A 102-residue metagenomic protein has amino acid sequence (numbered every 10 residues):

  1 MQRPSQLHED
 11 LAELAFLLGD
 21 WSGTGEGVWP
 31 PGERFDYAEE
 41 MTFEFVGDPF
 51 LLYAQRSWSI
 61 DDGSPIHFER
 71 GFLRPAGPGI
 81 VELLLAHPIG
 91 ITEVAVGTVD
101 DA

Functional and structural regions predicted by a protein language model:
M1-F50, W58-P65: Amphipathic/hydrophobic helical signal segments and adjacent flexible N-terminal regions that mediate secretion
G23, L51-Q55, V81-L85, A102: Short hydrophobic/aromatic-rich beta-strand segments that constitute the beta-sheet cores of beta-sandwich/beta-barrel
G27-P31, P75, D101: Intrinsically disordered, low-complexity, compositionally biased regions/tails
F45-G47, T98-D101: Short, ordered beta-strand-loop transition motifs
I60-D100: Helix-adjacent hinge/juxtasegments
